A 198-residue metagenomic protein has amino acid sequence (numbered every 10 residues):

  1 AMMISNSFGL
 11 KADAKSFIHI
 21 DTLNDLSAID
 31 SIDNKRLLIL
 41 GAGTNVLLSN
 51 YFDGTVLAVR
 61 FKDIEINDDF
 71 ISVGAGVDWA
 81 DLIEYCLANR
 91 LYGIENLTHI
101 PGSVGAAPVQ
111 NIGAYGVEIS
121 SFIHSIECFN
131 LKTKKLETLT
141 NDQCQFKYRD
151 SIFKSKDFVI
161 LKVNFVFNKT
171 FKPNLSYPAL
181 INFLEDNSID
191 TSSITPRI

Functional and structural regions predicted by a protein language model:
M2-E118, F122, I126, N130: Anion-binding (especially nucleotide phosphate/pyrophosphate-binding) glycine-rich loop and adjoining beta-alpha core
M3-L10, V46, L136-I198: Phosphate/pyrophosphate- and phosphate-bearing ligand-binding catalytic cores of soluble enzymes
